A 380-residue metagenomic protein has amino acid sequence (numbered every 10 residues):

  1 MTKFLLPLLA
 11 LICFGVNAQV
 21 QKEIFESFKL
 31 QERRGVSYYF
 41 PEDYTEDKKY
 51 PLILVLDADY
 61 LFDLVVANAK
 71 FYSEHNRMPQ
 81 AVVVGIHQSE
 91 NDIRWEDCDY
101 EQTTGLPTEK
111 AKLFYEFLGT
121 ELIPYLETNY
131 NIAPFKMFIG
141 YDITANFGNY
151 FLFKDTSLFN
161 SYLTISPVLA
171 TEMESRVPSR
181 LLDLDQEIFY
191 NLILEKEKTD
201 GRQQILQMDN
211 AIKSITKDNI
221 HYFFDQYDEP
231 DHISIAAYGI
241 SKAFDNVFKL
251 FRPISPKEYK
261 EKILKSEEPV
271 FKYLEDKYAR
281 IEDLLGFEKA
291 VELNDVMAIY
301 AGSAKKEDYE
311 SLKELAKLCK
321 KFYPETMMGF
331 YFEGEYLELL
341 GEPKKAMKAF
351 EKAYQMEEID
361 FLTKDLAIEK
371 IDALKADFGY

Functional and structural regions predicted by a protein language model:
V16-P51: A domain-start/cap signature at the N-terminus of enzymes
L52-F117, E121, Y125, N129: Serine-hydrolase catalytic machinery in alpha/beta-hydrolase-like enzymes
Y130-D142, Y162: Alpha/beta-hydrolase fold nucleophile elbow
T156, Y323-P324, E358: Short coil turns that delineate tetratricopeptide repeat
A170-D231: The feature captures the conserved acid-bearing segment of alpha/beta-hydrolase catalytic domains
K217-R280, L285-G286: C-terminal catalytic histidine-bearing segment of alpha/beta-hydrolase fold enzymes
A301, E335-E338, E369, A373: Residue-level recognition of tetratricopeptide repeat
